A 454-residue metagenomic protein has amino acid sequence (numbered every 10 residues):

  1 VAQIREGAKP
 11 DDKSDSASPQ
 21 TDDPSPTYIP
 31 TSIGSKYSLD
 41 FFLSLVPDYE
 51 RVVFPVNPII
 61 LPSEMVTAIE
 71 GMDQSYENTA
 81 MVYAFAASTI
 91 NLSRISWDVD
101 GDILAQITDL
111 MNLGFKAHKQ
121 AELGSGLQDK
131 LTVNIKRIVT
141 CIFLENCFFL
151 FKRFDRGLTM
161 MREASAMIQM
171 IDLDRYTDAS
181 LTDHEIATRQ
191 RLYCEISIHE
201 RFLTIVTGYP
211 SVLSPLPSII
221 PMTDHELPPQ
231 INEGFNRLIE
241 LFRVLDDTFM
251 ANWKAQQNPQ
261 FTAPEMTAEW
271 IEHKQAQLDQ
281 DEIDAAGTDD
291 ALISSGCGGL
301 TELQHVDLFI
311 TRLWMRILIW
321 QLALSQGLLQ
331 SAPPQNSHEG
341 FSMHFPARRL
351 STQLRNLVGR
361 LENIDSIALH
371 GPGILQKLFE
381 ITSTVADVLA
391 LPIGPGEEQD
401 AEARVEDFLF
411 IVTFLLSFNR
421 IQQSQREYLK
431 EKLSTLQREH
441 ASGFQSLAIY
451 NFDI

Functional and structural regions predicted by a protein language model:
V1-T79, L92, S96-T108: Charge-rich, intrinsically disordered regulatory segments
A2-S44, L409-I454: Intrinsically disordered, low-complexity regulatory regions with latent secondary structure
V52-L61, Q106-L131, E163-Y176, M222-D224 (+2 more regions): Long, amphipathic alpha-helical regulatory blocks in the mid-to-C-terminal portion of eukaryotic proteins
Y76-T79, L92-Q106, H118-E163, M167-D183 (+3 more regions): Alpha-helix boundary/capping segments in eukaryotic regulatory proteins
M81-V82, A86, N134-R137, C141 (+6 more regions): TPR repeat positional signature
S88-I95, C147-L150, I205-G208, A251 (+3 more regions): Alpha-solenoid helical repeat scaffolds
L113, I168-G287, Q326, P334: Fungal transcription factor middle regulatory core
Q128-T132, H184, I198, Q326 (+3 more regions): Glycan-recognition and catalytic cores of secretory/periplasmic carbohydrate-active enzymes
